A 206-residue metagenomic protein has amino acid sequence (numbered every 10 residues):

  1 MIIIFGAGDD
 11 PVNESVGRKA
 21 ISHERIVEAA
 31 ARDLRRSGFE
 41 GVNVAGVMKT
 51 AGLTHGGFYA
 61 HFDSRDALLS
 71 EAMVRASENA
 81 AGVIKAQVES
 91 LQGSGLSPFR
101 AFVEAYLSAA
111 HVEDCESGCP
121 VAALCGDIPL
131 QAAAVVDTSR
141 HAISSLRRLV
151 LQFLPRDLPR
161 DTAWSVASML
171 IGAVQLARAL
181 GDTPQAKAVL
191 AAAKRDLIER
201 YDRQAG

Functional and structural regions predicted by a protein language model:
M1-G17, A205-G206: Short, intrinsically disordered or compositionally biased N-terminal tails of bacterial proteins
S15, S22-A29: N-terminal positioning helix adjacent to the helix-turn-helix/winged-helix DNA-binding module
R25, D33-E71: Helix-turn-helix
V27, A81, R100, I143-L151 (+2 more regions): An amphipathic alpha-helix signature
E71, K85-S117, V166: Hydrophobic alpha-helical connector segments
V74-A80: Short, basic, alpha-helical segments at the C-terminal edge of helix-turn-helix-like DNA-binding modules
P98-A101, V112-R140: Amphipathic alpha-helical segments used for helix-helix packing
A132-I143, F153-G206: Hydrophobic/aromatic-rich alpha-helical bundle segments in the mid-to-C-terminal region
